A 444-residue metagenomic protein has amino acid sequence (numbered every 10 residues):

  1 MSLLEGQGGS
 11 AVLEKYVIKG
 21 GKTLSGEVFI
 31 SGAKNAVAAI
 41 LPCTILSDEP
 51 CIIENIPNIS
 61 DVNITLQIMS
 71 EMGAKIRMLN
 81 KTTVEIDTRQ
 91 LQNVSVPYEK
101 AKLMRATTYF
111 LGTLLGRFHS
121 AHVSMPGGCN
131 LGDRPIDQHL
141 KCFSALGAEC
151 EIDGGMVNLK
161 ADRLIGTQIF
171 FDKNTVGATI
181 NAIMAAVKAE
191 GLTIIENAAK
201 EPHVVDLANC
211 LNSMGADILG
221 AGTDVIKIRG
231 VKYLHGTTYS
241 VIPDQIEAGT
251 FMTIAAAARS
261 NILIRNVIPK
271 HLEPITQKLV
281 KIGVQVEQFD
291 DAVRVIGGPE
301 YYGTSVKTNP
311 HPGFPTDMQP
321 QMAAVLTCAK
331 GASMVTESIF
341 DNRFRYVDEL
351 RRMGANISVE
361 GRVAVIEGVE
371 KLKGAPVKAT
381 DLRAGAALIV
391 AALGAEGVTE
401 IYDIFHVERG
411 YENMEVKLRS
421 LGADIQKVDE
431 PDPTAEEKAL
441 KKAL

Functional and structural regions predicted by a protein language model:
S2-L444: Short, structured segments at the rim of ligand-binding sites
